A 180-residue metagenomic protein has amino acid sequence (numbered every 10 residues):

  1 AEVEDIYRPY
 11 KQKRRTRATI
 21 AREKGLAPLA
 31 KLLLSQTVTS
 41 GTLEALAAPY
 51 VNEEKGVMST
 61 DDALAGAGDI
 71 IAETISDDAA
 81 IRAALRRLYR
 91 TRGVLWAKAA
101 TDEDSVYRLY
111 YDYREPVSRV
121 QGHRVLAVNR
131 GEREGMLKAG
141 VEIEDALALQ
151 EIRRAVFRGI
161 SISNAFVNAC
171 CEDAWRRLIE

Functional and structural regions predicted by a protein language model:
A1-E180: Duplex nucleic acid-engaging cores and interfaces of nucleic-acid transaction enzymes
